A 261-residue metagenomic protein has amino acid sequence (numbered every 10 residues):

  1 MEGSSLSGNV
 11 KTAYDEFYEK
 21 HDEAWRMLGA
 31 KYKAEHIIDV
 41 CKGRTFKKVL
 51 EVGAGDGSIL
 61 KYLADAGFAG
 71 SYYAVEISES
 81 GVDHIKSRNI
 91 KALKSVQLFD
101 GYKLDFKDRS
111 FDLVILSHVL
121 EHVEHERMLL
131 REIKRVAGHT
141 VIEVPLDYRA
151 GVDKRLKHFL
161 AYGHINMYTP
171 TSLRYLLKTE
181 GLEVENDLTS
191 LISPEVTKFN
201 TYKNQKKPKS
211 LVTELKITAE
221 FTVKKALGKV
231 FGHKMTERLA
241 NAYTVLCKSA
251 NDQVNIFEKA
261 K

Functional and structural regions predicted by a protein language model:
M1-K107, L113, L130, T171 (+2 more regions): Conserved N-terminal segment of class I S-adenosyl-L-methionine
G81, Y148-A150, L191-S193: Feature marks short, surface-exposed loop/turn motifs that line or immediately flank catalytic pockets and channel
L113-V119: A short beta-strand submotif of the Rossmann-like class I SAM-dependent methyltransferase core that lines
H122: Di-metal (Zn2+ and/or Mg2+/Mn2+) metal-binding site signature of metallo-dependent hydrolases with the MBL/beta-CASP
R127-V141: A short glycine-rich, Lys/Arg-flanked "PGG" loop and its adjoining helix->strand segment in the class I
I142-N166, Y175: Short, glycine-/aromatic-enriched active-site segment of Class I SAM-dependent methyltransferases
I165-G181, D187: Short alpha-helix
L188-K261: A C-terminal cap/extension of S-adenosyl-L-methionine-dependent methyltransferases that defines the acceptor-substrate
